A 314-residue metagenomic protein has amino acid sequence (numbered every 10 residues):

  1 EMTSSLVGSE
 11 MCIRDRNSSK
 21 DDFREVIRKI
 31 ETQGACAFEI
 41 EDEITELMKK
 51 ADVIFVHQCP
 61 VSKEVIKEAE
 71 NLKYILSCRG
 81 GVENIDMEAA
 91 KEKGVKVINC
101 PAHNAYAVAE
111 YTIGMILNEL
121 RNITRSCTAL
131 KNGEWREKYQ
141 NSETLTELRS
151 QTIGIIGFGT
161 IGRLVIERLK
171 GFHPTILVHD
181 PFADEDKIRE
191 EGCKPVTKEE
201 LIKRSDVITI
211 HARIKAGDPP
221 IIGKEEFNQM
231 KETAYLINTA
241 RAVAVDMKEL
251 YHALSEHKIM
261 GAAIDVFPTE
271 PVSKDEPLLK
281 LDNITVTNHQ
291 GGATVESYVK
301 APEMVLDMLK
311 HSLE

Functional and structural regions predicted by a protein language model:
E1-G8, I13: Single conserved hydrophobic/aromatic residue that forms the stacking wall/gate of nucleotide- or nucleobase-binding
R16-D21, G171-R189: NAD(P)-binding Rossmann-fold cofactor-contacting core
R28-Q58, L145-L148: Alpha-helix-centered segments that form part of catalytic cores
K63-I66, F182-P277: Rossmann-like adenosine-cofactor binding region
K91, N99-A107, K138, T144 (+1 more regions): C-terminal helix-to-coil terminal segments
K93, P101-T152, L164-E167, G171: Phosphate-binding beta-alpha-beta segment of Rossmann-like dinucleotide-binding domains, i.e., the NAD(P)
G154-G157: Conserved N-terminal Rossmann-fold NAD(P)-binding element of oxidoreductases
I161: Hydrophobic/small residue at the entry helix of a nucleotide-binding pocket
